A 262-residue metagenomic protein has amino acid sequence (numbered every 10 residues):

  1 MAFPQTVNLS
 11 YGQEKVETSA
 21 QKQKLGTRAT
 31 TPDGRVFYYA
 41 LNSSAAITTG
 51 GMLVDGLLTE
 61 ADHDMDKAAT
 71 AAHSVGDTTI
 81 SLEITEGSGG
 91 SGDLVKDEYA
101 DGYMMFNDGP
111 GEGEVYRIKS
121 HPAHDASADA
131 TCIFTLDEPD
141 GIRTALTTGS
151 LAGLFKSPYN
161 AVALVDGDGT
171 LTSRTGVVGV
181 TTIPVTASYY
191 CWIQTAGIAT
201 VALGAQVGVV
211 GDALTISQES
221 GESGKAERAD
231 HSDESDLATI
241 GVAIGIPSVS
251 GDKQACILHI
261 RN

Functional and structural regions predicted by a protein language model:
M1-K96, D108-N262: Extracellular receptor-binding modules and their adjoining Ser/Thr/Gly/Asp/Asn-rich linkers
D101-D108: Short conserved beta-strand and strand-loop elements enriched in small hydrophobics with frequent Asp/Gly
